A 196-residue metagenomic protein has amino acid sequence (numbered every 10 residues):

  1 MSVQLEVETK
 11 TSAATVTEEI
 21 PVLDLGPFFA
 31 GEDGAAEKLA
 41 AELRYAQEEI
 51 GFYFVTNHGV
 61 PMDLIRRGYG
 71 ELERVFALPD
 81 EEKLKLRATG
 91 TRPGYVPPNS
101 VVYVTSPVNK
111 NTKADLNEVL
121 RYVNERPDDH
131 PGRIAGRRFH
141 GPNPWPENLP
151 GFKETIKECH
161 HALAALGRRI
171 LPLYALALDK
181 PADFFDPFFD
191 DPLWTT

Functional and structural regions predicted by a protein language model:
M1-T196: Peripheral, non-catalytic segments flanking oxidoreductase cores
